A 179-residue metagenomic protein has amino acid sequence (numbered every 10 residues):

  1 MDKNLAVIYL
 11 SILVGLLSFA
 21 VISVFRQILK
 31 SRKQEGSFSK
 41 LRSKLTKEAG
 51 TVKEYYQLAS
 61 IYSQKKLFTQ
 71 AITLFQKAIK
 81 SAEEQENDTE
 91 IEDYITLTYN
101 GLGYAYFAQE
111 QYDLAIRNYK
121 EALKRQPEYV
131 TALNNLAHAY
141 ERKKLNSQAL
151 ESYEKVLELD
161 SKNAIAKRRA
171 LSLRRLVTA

Functional and structural regions predicted by a protein language model:
M1-A49, K53, S60, L67: Long, contiguous interaction/recruitment modules in multidomain scaffold/adaptor proteins
K3-F19, E151, E158-A179: Terminal, low-structured helical/coil segments at or just beyond the last alpha-helical repeat
S43-T46, I79-D93: Flexible helix-coil transition and linker loops at the boundaries of alpha-helical arrays
K44, A78, E121-A122, K155-V156: Canonical positions in the second alpha-helix
Y55-Y62, L74, I95-Y106, N118 (+3 more regions): TPR/Sel1-like alpha-solenoid repeat signature
